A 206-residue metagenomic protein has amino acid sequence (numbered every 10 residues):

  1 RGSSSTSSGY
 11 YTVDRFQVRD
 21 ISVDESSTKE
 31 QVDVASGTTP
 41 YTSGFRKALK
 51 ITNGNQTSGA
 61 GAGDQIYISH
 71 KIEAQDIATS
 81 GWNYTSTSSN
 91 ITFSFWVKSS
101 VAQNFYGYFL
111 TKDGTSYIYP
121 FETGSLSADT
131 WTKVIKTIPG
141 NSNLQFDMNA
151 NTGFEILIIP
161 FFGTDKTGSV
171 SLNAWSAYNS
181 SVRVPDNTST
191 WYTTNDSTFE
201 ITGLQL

Functional and structural regions predicted by a protein language model:
R1-L206: Extracellular and organelle-lumenal recognition/adhesion modules and their flexible linkers in secreted
